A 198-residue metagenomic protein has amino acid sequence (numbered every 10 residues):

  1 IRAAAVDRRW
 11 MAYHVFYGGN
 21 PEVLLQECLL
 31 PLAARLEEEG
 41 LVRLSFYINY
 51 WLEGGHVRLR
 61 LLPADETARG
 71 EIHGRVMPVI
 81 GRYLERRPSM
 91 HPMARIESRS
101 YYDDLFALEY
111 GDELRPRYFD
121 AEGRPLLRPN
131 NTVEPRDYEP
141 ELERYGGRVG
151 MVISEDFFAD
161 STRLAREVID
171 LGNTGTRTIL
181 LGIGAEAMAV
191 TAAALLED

Functional and structural regions predicted by a protein language model:
I1-D198: An acidic, charge-biased composition feature
